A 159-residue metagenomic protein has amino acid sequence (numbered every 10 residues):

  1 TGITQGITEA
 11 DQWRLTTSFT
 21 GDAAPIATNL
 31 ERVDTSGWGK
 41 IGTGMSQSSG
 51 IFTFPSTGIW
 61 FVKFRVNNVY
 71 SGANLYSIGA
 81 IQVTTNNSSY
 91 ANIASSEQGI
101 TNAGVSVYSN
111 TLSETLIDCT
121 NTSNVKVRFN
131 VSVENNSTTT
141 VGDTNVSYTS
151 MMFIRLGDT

Functional and structural regions predicted by a protein language model:
T1-L75, T85, S96-Q98, S137-T159: Terminal (often C-terminal
P55-T57, V83-Y90, D118-K126: A short, structured loop/turn motif at beta-sheet edges
V62, V127-F129: A short hydrophobic beta-strand element
G79-I81: Short beta-strand elements bearing conserved aromatic residues within extracellular beta-rich modules
N92-G104: Solvent-exposed serine/threonine-rich low-complexity stretches and specific carbohydrate-binding patches
T101-K126: Short, surface-exposed tryptophan/glycine-enriched loops that mediate extracellular molecular recognition
N130-S137: Short beta-strand-plus-loop segments that form exposed binding edges in beta-rich domains
